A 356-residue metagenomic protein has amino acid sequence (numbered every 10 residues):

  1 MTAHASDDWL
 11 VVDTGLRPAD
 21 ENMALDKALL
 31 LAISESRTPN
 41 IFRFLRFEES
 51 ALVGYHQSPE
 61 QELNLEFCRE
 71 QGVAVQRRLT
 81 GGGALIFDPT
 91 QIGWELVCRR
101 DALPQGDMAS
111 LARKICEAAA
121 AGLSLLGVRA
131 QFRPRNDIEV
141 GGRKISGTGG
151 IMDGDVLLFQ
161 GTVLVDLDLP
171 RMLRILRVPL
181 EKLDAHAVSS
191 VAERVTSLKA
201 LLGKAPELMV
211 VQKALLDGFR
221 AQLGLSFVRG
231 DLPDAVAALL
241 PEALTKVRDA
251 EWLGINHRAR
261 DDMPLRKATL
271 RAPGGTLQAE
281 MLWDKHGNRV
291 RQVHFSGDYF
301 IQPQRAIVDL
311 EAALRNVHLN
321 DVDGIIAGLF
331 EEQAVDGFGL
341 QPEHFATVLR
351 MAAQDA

Functional and structural regions predicted by a protein language model:
M1-A109: N-terminal lobe of the biotin/lipoate ligase/transferase fold
A84-A102, K182-L201: Residues forming anionic-ligand binding surfaces in small-molecule and nucleic-acid pockets of primarily soluble enzymes
Q91-N136: Contiguous, small/hydrophobic- and glycine-enriched helical/loop subdomains that border and often "cap" functional
G127-R133, Q212, Q222-A237, D321-I326 (+1 more regions): Flexible, glycine/charged-enriched surface loops at secondary-structure junctions
F132-G149, P233-T245: Beta-rich nucleic-acid/ligand-interaction surfaces
A187-D231, L240-P241: A conserved active-site cap/scaffold subdomain adjacent to cofactor or substrate pockets
V195-K199, L282-A356: Active-site- and interface-proximal helix/loop "cap" or "latch" segments in soluble metabolic and energy-transducing
A238-G287: Structured beta-strand/loop patches that form or line metal/cofactor-binding pockets in enzymes
